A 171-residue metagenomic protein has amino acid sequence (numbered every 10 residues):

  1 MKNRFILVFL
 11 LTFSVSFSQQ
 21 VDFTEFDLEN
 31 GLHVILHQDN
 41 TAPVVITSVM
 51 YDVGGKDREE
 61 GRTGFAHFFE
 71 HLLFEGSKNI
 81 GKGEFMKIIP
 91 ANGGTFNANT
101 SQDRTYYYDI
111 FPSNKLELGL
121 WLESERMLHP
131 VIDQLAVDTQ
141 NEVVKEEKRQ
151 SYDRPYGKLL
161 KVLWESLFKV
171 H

Functional and structural regions predicted by a protein language model:
N3-S14: Sec-dependent N-terminal signal peptides
Q19-F26, W121, E147, E165-H171: Histidine-acidic residue clusters that define the catalytic metal-binding segment of zinc metallopeptidase domains
Q19-V49: Mature N-terminal segment immediately following signal peptide/propeptide cleavage in secreted/periplasmic
T41, T47-I110, D153: M16/MPP (pitrilysin/insulinase) zinc-metallopeptidase core fold and M16-derived inactive scaffolds
A66, K82, M86, L120 (+2 more regions): Hydrophobic face of alpha-helices
E75-G76, G119, M127, L135 (+1 more regions): Scaffold signal of the M16-like zinc-metallopeptidase fold and its non-catalytic homologs
G76, I110-N141: M16/insulysin-pitrilysin zinc metalloprotease superfamily fold
K145-S151: Short, conserved secondary-structure transition motifs
